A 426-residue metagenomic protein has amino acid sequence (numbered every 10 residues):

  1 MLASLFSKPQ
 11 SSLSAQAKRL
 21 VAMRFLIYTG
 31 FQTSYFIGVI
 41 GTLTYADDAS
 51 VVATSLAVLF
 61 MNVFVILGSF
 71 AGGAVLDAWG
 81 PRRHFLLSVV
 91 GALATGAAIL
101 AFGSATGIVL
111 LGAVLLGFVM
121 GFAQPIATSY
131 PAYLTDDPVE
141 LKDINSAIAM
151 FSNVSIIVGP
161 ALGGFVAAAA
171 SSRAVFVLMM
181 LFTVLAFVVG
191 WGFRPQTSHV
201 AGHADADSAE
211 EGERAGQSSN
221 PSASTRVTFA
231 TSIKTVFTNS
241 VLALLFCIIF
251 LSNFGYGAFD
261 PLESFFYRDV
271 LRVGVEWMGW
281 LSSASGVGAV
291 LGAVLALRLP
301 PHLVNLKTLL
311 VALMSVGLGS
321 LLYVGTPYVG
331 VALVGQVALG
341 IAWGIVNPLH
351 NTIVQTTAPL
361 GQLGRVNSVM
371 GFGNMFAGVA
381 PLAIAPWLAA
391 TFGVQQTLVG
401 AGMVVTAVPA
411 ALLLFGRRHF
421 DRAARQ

Functional and structural regions predicted by a protein language model:
M1-A17, Q196-F246: Juxtamembrane intracellular "pre-TM" segments in multi-pass secondary transporters
L2-V63, N239-S283: Helix-loop boundary and gating motifs at the non-cytosolic
R19-F36, M61-A74, G80-V89, I108 (+5 more regions): Substrate-agnostic recognition of the 12-TM MFS/MFS-like secondary transporter fold
G38-A46, V158-M179, D269-V270, A380-L398: Transmembrane alpha-helix termini and helix-breaking/packing motifs in multi-pass membrane transporters
A78-V89, P300-L313: Cytoplasmic membrane-interface "Motif A"-like loop-to-helix N-cap segments of 12-TM Major Facilitator Superfamily
V90-S104, M314-P327: C-terminal ends and interior cores of transmembrane alpha-helices in multi-pass membrane transporters/permeases
A101-A113, V324-G335: Helix-loop junctions at membrane interfaces in 12-TM secondary transporters
F182-D207, L414-Q426: Helix-loop junctions on the cytosolic side of multi-pass membrane transporters, especially the intracellular loop
